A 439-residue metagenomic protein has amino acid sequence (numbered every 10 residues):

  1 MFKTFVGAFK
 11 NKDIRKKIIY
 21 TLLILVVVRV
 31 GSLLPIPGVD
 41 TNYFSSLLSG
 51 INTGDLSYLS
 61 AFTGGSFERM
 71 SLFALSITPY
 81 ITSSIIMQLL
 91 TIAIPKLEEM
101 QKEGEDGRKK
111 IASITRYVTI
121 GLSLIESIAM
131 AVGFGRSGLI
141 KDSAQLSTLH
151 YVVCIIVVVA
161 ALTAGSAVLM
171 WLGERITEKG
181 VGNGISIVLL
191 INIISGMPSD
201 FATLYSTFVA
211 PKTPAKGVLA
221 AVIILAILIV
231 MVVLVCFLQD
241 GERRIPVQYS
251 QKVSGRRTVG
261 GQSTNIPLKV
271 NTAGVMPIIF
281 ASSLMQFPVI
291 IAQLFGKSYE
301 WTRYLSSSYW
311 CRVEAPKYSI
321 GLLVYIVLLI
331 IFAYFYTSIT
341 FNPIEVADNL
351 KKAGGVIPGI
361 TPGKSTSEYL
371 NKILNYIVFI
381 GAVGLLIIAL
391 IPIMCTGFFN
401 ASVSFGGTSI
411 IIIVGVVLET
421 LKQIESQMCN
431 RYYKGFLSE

Functional and structural regions predicted by a protein language model:
M1-Q101, D106-E439: N-terminal cationic and glycine-rich segments that engage phosphates or anionic surfaces
